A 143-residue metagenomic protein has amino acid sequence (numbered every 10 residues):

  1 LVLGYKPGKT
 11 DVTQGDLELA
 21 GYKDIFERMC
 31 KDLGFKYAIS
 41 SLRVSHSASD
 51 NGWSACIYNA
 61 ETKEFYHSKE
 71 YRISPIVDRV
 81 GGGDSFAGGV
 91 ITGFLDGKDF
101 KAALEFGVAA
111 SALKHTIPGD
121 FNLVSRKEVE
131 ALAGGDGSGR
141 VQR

Functional and structural regions predicted by a protein language model:
L1: Non-cysteine beta-strand/loop elements that form the S-adenosyl-L-methionine
Y5-R143: Conserved phosphate-binding/catalytic region of the ribokinase-like
